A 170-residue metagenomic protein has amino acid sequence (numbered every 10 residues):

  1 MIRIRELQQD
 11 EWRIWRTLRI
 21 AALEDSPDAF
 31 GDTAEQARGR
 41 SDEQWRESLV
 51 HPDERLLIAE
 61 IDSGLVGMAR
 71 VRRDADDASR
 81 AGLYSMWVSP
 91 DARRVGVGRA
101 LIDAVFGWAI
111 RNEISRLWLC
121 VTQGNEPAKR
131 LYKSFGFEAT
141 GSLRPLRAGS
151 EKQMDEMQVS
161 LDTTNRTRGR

Functional and structural regions predicted by a protein language model:
M1-I4: Extreme N-terminal starter segment of soluble prokaryotic enzymes
Q9-D91, I102-A104, W108, N112 (+2 more regions): Acetyl-CoA-dependent GNAT
S63, G67, G96-G98, G136: Conserved phosphate-binding and hydrolysis motifs of nucleotide-dependent enzymes
V88, V97, I114-L117, F137: Short phosphate-binding/catalytic loops that engage adenosine nucleotides
S89-D91, V95, Q123-G124: Active-site acidic-Proline motif in GNAT/NAT acetyltransferases
S115-R116, T122-K129, K133-R170: C-terminal "cap" of GNAT-fold acetyltransferases
